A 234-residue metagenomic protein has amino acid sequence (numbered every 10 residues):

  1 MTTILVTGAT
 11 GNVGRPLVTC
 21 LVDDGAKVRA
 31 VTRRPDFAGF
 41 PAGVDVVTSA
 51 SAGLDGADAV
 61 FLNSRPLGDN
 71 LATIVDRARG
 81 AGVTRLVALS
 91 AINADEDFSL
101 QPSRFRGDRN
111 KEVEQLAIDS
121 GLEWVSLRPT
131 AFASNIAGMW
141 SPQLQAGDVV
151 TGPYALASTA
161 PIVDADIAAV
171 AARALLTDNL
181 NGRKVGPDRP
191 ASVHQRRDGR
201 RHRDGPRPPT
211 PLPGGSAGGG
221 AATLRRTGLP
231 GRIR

Functional and structural regions predicted by a protein language model:
T2-P41, A57, P66-D69, T73-R85 (+3 more regions): Oxidoreductase cofactor-interface core, primarily capturing Rossmann-like NAD(P)-dependent enzymes
P41-D58: Conserved Rossmann-fold cofactor-binding substructure of NAD(P)-dependent oxidoreductases
